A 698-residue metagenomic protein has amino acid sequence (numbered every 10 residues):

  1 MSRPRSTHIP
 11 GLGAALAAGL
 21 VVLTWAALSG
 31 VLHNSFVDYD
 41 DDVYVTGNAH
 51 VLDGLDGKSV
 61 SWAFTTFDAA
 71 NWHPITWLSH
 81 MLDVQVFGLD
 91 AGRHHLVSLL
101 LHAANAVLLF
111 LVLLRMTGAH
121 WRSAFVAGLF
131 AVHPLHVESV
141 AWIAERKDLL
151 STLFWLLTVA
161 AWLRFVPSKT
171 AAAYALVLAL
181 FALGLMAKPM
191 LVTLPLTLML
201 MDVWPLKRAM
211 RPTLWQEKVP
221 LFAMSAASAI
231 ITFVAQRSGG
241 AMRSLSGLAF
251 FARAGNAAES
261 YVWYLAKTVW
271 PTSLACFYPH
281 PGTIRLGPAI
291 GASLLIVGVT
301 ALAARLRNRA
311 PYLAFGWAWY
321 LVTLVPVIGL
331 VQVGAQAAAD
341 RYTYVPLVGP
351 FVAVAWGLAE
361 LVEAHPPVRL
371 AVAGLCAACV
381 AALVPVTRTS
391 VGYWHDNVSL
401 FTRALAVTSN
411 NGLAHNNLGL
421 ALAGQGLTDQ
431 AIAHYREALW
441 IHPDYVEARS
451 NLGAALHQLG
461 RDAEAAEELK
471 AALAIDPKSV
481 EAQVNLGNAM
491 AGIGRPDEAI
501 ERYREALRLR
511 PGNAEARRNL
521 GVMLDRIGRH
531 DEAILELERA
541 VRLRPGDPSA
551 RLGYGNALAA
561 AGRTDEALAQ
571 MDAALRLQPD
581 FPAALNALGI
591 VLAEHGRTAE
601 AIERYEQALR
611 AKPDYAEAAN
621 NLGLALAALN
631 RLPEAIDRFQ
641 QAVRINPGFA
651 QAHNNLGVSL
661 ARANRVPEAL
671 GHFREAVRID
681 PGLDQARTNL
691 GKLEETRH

Functional and structural regions predicted by a protein language model:
M1-D462, E481, N485, E515 (+1 more regions): Polytopic membrane enzymes that build or remodel cell-surface glycoconjugates and lipids
L413-G424, V446-Q458, V480-G492, E515-R526 (+5 more regions): Conserved alpha-helical positions within TPR/SEL1-like repeat arrays
R662, P667-H698: Terminal, low-structured helical/coil segments at or just beyond the last alpha-helical repeat
